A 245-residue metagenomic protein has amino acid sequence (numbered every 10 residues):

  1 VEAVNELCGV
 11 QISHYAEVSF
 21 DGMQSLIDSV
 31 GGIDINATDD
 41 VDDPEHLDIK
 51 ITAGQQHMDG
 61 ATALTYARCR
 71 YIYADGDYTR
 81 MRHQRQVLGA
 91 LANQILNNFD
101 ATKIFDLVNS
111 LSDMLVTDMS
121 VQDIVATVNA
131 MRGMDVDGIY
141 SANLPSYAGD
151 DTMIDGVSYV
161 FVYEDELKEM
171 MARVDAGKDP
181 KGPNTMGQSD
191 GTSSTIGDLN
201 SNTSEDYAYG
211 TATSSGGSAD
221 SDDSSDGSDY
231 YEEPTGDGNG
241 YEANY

Functional and structural regions predicted by a protein language model:
V1-N5, F20-Q24, D28-V30, D48 (+9 more regions): Extracytoplasmic/secreted envelope proteins and their assembly/folding machinery, especially bacterial periplasmic
V4, C8-H14, T52-A53, Y71-T79 (+3 more regions): Second-shell loop/turn segments in exported
V10, G32-I33, D137: Short, well-ordered coil loops that connect the C-terminus of an alpha-helix to the N-terminus of a beta-strand
E17-V18, T38: Structural motif
Q24-D106, Y209, D237, Y245: Flexible, polar/acidic helix-loop-strand segments at domain edges
V116-Y245: C-terminal solvent-exposed extensions
